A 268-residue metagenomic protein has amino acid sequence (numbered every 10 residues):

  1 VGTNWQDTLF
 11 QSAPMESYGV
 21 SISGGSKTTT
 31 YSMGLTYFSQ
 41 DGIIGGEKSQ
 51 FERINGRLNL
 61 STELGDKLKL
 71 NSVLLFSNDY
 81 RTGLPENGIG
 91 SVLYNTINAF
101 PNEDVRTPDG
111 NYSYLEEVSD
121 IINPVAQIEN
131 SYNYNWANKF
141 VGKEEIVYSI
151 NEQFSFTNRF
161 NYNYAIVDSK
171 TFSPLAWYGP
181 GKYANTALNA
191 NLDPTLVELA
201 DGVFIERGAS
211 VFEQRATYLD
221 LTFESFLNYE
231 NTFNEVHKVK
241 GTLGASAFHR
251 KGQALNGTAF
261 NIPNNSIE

Functional and structural regions predicted by a protein language model:
V1, G42-S49, N55-K139, T157-R159 (+1 more regions): Surface-exposed loop/interface segments of Gram-negative outer-membrane beta-barrel transport/assembly proteins
V1-E47, V147-S149: Residues embedded in well-ordered regular secondary structure
G19, T30, Q153-N158, V239-G241: Beta-sheet entry/capping signal
G19-S23, N59, K143-E145, S149 (+2 more regions): Outer-membrane beta-barrel architecture
S23-T29, E63-D66, I146-S155, T232-E235: Short, solvent-exposed loop/edge-beta patches enriched in aromatic
